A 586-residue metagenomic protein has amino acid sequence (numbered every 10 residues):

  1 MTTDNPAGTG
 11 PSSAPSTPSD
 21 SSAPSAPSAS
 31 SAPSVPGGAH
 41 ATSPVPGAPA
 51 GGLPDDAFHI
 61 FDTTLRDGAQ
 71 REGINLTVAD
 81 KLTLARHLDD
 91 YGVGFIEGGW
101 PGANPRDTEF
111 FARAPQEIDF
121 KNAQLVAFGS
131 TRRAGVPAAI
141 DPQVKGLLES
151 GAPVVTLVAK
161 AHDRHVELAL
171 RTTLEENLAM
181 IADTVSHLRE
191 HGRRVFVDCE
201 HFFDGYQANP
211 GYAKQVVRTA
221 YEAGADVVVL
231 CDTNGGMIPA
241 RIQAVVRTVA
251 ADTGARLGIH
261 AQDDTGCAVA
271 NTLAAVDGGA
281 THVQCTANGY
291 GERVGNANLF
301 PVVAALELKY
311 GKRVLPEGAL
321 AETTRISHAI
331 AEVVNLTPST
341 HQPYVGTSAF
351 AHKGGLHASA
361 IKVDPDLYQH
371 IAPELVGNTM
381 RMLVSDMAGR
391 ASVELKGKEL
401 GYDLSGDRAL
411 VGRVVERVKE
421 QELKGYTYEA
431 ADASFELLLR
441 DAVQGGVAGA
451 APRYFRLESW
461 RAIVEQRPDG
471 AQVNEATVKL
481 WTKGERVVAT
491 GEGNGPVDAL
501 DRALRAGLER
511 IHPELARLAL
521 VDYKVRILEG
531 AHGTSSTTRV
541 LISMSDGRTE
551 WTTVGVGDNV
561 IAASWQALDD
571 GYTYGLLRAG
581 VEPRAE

Functional and structural regions predicted by a protein language model:
T2-S13, D20, S34-A139, R381-R390 (+2 more regions): N-terminal capping/small domains of soluble enzymes
G37-R66, A304, Y310-V488, G530-T537: A mid-to-C-terminal "edge-of-domain" accessory segment
F58-I60, D67-F95, F111-F120, R133-L257 (+1 more regions): Alpha/beta enzyme core
Q70, N75, K81-L84, D89 (+2 more regions): Non-catalytic terminal/interface segments that mediate subunit docking, oligomerization, and allosteric communication
I74, W100-N104, R133, L174 (+13 more regions): Hydrophobic alpha-helical scaffolding
Y91, E117, V158, T184-H187 (+15 more regions): Change "in soluble alpha/beta enzymes" to "in soluble alpha/beta proteins
N234-M237, A244-V363, Q369: Catalytic alpha/beta core domains of metabolic enzymes, predominantly
T549-A585: Mixed-charge, glycine-accented linear interaction segment located at domain edges/termini
